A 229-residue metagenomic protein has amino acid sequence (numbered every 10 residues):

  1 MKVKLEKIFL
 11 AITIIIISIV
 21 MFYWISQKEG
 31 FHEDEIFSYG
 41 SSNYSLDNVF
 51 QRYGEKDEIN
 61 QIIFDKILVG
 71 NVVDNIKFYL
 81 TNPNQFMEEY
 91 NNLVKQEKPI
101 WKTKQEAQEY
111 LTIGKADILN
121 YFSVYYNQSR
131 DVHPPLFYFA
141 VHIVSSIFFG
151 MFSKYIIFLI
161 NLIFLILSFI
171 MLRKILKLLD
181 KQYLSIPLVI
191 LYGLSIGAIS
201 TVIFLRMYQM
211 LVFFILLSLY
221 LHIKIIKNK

Functional and structural regions predicted by a protein language model:
M1-F22, S26, K177-L178: Start-transfer (signal-anchor) and selected internal transmembrane alpha helices of multi-pass inner/ER membrane
V20-F37, G54-E58: Helix-to-loop transition at the C-terminal end of transmembrane segments
L46-H133, S145-F148: Interfacial juxtamembrane loops and adjacent helix segments that form the catalytic/substrate-binding surfaces
Y126, R130-F139, I147-L167: Loop-to-helix entry region of an early transmembrane alpha helix in multi-pass inner-membrane enzymes
I143, M171, I190-L194, M210-K229: Specific aromatic-rich, kink-prone transmembrane helix
G150-Y155, I166, L179-P187, N228-K229: Membrane-helix interface segments
I156-D180, L217: Transmembrane-helix motifs of polytopic, lipid-linked glycan transferases
I203-Y208: Short acidic/glycine- and proline-prone juxtamembrane loop motifs at membrane-interface regions of multi-pass membrane
